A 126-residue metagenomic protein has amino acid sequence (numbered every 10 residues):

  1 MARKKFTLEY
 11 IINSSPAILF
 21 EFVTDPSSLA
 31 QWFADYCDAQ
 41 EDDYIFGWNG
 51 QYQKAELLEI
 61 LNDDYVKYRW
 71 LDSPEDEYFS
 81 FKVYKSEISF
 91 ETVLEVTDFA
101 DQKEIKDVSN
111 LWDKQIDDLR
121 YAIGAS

Functional and structural regions predicted by a protein language model:
M1-D38: Hydrophobic ligand-binding cavity/cleft-lining segments
R3-T7, Y52, Y65, Y78 (+1 more regions): Intrinsic-disorder/low-complexity, polar/charged segments enriched in Ser/Thr/Lys/Arg/Asp/Glu/Gln
T7-I11, I45, E56, K82: Generic structural detector for well-ordered beta-strands
P16-A17, E59-N62, V83-E91: A short, structured loop/turn motif at beta-sheet edges
L19-F20, L29, L57, L94 (+1 more regions): Hydrophobic pocket/interface hotspot
S27-P74, Y78: Glycine-rich portal/gate segments that line the openings of hydrophobic small-molecule binding cavities
K67-Y121: Beta-strand/loop substructures that line and gate deep hydrophobic ligand-binding cavities in soluble
A122-S126: Short, highly charged C-terminal tails/helix-capping segments
